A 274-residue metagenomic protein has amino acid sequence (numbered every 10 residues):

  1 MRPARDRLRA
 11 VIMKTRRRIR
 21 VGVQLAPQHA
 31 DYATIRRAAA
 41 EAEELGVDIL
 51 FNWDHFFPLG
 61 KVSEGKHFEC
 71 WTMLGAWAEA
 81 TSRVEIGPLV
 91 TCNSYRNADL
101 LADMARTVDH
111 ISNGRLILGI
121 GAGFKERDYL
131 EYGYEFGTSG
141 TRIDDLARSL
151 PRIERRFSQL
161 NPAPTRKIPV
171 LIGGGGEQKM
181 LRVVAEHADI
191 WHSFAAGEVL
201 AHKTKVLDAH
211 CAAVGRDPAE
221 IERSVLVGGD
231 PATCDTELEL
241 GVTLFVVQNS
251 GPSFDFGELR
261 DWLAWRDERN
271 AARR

Functional and structural regions predicted by a protein language model:
R2-R274: Active-site-adjacent structural elements that line small-molecule/cofactor binding pockets in enzymes
